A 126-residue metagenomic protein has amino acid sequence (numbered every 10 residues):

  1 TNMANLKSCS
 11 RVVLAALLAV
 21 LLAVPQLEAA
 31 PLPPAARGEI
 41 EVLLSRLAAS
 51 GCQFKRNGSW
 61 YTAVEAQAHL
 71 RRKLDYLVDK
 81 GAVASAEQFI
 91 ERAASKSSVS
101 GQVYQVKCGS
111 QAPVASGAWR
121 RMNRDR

Functional and structural regions predicted by a protein language model:
M3-L14: Bacterial N-terminal signal peptides that target proteins for export
V13-V24: Bacterial N-terminal signal peptides
L27-P31: Boundary at the C-terminal end of the N-terminal hydrophobic targeting segment
L32, G58-R126: Compact alpha-helical subdomains of small soluble proteins
A35-V42, R46, E65, H69: Extracytoplasmic/secreted proteins, especially bacterial periplasmic and envelope-associated proteins
C52-K55: Structural recognition of short helix-loop-helix hairpins that underlie histone-fold modules
